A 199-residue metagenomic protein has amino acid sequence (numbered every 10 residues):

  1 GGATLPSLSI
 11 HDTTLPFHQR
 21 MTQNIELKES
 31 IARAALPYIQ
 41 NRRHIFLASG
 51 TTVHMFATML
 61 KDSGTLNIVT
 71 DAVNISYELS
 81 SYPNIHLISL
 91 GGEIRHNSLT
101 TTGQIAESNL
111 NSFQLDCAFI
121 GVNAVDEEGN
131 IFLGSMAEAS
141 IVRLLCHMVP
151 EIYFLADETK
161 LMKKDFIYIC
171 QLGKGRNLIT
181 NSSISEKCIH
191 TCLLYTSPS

Functional and structural regions predicted by a protein language model:
G1-F46, K61-S63, S80-I85: HTH-adjacent hinge/linker in prokaryotic transcriptional regulators
G2-A3, V73-I75: Short glycine-enriched loops at secondary-structure junctions
T22-E26, S30, T51, S63 (+6 more regions): Residues at secondary-structure transition points
R42-F56: Hydrophobic alpha-helical segments and helix pairs
N74-L194: Conserved phosphate- and dinucleotide-binding cores of soluble alpha/beta proteins, encompassing both enzyme active
Y195-S199: Conserved small/polar residues in nucleotide/adenosyl-binding loops
